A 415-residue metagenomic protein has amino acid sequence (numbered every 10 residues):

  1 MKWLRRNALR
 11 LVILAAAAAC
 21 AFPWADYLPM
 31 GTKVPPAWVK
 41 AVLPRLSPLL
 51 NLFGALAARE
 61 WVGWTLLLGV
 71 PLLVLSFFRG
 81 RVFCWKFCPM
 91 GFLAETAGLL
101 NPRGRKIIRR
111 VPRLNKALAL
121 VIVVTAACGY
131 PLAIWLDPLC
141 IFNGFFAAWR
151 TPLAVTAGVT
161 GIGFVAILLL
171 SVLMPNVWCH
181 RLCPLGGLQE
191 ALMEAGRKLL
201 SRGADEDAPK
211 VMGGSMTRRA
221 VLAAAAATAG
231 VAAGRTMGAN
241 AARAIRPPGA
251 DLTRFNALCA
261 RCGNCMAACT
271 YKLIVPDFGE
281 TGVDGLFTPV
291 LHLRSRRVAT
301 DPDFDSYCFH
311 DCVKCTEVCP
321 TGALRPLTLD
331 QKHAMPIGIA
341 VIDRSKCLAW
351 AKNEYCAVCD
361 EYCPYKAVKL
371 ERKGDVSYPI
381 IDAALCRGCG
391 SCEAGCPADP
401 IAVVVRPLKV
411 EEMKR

Functional and structural regions predicted by a protein language model:
M1-R415: Non-ligating segments of multi-cofactor redox enzymes
